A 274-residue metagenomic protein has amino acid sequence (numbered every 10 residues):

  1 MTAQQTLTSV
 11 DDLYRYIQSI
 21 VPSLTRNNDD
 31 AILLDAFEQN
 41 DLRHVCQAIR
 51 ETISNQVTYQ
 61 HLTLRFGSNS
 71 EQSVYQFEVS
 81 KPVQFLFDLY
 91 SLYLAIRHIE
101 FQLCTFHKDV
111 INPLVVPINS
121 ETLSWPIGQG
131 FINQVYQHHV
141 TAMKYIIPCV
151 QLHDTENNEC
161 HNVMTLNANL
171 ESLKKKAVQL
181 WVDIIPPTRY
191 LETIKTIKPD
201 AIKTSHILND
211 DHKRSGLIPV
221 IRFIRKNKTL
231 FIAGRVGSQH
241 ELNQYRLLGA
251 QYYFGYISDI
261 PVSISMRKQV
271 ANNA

Functional and structural regions predicted by a protein language model:
M1-F37, D41, V45, D154-E156 (+2 more regions): EAL-family c-di-GMP phosphodiesterase catalytic domain
S9-V140: Bacterial c-di-GMP phosphodiesterase EAL domain
R43, Y59-H61, I111-V115, M143-C149 (+4 more regions): Structural preference for beta-strand elements that scaffold enzyme active sites
I49, T122, I184-T188, G237: Short beta->alpha connector loops
S68, K108, Q129, H161 (+4 more regions): A generic "cationic amphipathic patch" detector
S68-Y93, T122-P126, H138-A177, S205-R222: EAL-type cyclic di-GMP phosphodiesterase domain
Q102-D109, T141, L173-K176, I224-N227: A structural motif corresponding to the C-terminal end of an alpha-helix and its immediate exit/capping segment
S124-Q137, N158-N167, T188-A201, Y245: Distinct, well-ordered alpha-helical segments
